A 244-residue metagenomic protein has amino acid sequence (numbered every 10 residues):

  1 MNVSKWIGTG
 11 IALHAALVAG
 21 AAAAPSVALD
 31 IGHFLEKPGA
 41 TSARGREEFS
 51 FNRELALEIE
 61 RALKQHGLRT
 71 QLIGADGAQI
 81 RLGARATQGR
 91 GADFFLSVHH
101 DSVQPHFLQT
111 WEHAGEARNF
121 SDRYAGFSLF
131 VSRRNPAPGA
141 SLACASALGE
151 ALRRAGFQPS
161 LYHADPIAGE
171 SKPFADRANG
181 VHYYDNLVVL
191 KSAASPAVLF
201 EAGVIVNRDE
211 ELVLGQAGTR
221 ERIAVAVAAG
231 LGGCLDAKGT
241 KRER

Functional and structural regions predicted by a protein language model:
M1-K5: Positively charged n-region of N-terminal signal peptides that target proteins for export
G8-V18: Bacterial N-terminal signal peptides
T9-G10, A22, L35, S42 (+3 more regions): Generic hydrophobic-segment detector
A15, A40, F107-Q109: Alpha-helical transmembrane segments and their juxtamembrane interfaces
A19-P25: Boundary at the C-terminal end of the N-terminal hydrophobic targeting segment
P25-G45: Short glycine-rich His-centered loop
S50-R244: Active-site-proximal helix/loop segments of hydrolytic enzymes
